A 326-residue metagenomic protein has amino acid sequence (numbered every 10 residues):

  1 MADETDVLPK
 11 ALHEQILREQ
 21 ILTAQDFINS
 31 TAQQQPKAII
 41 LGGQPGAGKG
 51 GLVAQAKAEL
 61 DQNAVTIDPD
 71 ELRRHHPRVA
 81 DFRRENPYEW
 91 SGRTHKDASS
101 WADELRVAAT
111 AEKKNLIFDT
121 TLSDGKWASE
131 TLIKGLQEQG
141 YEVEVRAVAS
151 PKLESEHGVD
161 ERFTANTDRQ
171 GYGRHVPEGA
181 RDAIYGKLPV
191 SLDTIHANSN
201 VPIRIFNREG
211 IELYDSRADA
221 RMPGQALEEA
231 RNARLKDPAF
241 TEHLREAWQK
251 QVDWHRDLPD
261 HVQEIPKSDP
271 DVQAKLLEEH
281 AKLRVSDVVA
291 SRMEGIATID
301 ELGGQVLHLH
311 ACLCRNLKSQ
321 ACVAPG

Functional and structural regions predicted by a protein language model:
M1-D3, I296, E301-G326: Non-Sec secretion/translocation targeting segments of pathogen effectors
M1-S30: N-terminal pre-Walker A segment at the start of P-loop NTPase domains
P45-G46: Walker A (P-loop) phosphate-binding loop of P-loop NTPases
K49: Conserved lysine of the Walker
L52: Hydrophobic positions on the alpha1 helix immediately C-terminal to the Walker A/P-loop
D61-Q137: Conserved nucleotide-sensing/catalytic segment adjacent to the nucleotide-binding pocket in NTP-handling enzymes
Q137-V159: Conserved phosphate-donor/acceptor-positioning beta-strand/loop module used by diverse small-molecule
S155-G295, D300: Conserved GTP-binding G-domain of TRAFAC-class P-loop NTPases and closely related GTPase folds
